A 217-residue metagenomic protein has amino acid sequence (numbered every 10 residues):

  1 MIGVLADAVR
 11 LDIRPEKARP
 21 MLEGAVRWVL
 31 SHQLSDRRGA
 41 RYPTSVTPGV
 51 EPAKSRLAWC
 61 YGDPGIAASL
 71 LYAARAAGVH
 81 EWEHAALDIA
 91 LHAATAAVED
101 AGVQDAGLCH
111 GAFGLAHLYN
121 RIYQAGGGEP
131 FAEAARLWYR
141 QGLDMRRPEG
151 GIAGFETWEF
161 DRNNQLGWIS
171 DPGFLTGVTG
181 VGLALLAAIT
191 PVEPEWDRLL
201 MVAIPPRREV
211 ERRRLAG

Functional and structural regions predicted by a protein language model:
M1-D7, K54-Y72, A106-Q124, P172-A187: Well-ordered alpha-helical segments within folded domains of soluble proteins
M1-P64, A68: Acidic, glycine-rich loop-and-beta core segments that form the ion-binding/anion-interacting portion of active sites
A6-P20, A73-H80, I122-E129: Inter-helical turn/loop segments and adjacent helix faces that build the functional surface of alpha-helical bundle
D7, Y72, R121-E129, L137-Q141 (+1 more regions): Terminal, non-catalytic domain-edge segments
I13-P20, E81, H110, P130-E133 (+2 more regions): Residues within HEAT/ARM-like alpha-solenoid scaffolds
P20-G39, E81-A101, A134-G151, I204-R212: Long, well-ordered core segments of solenoidal/helical folds
S31-L57, A93-H110, M145-G167: Glycine- and aromatic-rich loop/turn segments at beta-sheet edges
H80-A132: C-terminal structural cap/anchor segments
